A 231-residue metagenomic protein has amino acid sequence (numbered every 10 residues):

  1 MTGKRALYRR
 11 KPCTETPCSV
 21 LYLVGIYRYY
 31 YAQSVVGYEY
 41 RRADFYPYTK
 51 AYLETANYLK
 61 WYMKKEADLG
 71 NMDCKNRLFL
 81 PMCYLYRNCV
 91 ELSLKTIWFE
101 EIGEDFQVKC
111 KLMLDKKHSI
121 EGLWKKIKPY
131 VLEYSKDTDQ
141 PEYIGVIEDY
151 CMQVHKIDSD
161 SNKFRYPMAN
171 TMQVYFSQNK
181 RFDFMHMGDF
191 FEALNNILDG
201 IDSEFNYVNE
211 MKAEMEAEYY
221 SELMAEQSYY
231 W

Functional and structural regions predicted by a protein language model:
G3-T49, L53, N57, F106-Y230: Long, charged low-complexity segments
R42-T49, K75-Y86: Aromatic-acidic/polar surface patches that form glycan- and anion
A56, Y62-M63, M82, T96: Alpha-helical solenoid scaffolds that mediate protein-protein interactions, centered on TPR/SEL1-like repeats but also
Y58-L78: Helix-loop segments that flank and shape redox-cofactor active sites
W61, L94, A169: Residue-level marker of positions within ordered structural domains that often coincide with functionally constrained
M63-G70, E100-E104, T171: Secondary-structure edge/capping motif, primarily at the C-terminal ends of alpha-helices and the immediately following
K65, C89, I102, K128 (+1 more regions): Short, isolated positions within intrinsically disordered regulatory regions of eukaryotic proteins
L78-E101: Short, hydrophobic, well-ordered secondary-structure elements
